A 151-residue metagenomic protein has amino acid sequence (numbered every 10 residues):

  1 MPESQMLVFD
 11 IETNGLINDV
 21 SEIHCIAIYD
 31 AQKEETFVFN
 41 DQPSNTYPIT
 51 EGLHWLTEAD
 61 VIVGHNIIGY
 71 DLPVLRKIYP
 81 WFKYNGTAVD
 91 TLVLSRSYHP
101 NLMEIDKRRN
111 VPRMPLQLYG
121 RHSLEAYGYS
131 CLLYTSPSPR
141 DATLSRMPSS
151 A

Functional and structural regions predicted by a protein language model:
P2-F9, I17-N18, C25-S136: Conserved DEDDh/DEDDy metal-dependent 3′-5′ exonuclease domain
E12: Activation of the activation-loop gatekeeper triad in protein kinase-fold domains
Y134-A151: Single conserved hydrophobic/aromatic residue that forms the stacking wall/gate of nucleotide- or nucleobase-binding
